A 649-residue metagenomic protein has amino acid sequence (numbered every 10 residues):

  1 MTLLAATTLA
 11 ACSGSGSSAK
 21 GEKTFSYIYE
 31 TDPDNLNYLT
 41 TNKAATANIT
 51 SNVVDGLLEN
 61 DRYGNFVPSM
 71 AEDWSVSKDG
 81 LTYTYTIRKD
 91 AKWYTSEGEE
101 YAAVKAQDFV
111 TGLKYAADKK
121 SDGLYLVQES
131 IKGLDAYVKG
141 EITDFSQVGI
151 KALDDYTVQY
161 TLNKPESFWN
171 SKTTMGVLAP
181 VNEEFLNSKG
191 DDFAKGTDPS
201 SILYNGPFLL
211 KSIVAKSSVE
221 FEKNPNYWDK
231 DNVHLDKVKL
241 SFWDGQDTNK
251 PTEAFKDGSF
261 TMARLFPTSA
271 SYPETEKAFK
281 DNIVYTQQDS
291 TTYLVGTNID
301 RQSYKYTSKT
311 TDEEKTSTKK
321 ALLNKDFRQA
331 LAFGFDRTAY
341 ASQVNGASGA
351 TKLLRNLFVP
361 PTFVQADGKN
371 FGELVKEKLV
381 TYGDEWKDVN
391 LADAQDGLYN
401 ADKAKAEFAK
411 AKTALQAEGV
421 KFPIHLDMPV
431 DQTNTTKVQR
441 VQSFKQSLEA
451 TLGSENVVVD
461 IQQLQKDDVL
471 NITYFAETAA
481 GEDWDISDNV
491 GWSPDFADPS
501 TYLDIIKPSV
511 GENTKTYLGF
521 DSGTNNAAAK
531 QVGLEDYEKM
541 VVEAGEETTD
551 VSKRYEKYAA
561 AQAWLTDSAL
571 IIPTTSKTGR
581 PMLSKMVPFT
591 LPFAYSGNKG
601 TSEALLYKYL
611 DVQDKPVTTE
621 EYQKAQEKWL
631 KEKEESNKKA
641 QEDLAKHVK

Functional and structural regions predicted by a protein language model:
Y27, E253-M262, N282-I283, S447-T516 (+2 more regions): Periplasmic binding protein-like
I28-K78, L203: N-terminal lobe/hinge region of extracytoplasmic solute-binding protein
E72-V127, Q159, A254, S317-L323 (+2 more regions): Aromatic- and charge-enriched surface segment that lines or borders ligand/interaction sites
Q107-D108, Y115-L186: Surface-exposed binding/hinge segments that line and control ligand-binding clefts or catalytic entry sites
F145, L162-K239, N249-K250, V612-V648: Gly/Pro-rich hinge or "lid" segments in bacterial periplasmic/extracellular proteins
K211-P225, S241-T311, T338, S342-T351: Extracellular/periplasmic solute-recognition and catalytic clefts
K320, Q329, D393-N400, V458-L470 (+2 more regions): Extracytoplasmic/peripheral linker and loop segments enriched in polar/acidic and small residues with frequent Thr/Pro
A321-T451, P616-K649: Append "and occasionally in soluble cytosolic enzymes with long acidic Gly/Pro-rich linkers
